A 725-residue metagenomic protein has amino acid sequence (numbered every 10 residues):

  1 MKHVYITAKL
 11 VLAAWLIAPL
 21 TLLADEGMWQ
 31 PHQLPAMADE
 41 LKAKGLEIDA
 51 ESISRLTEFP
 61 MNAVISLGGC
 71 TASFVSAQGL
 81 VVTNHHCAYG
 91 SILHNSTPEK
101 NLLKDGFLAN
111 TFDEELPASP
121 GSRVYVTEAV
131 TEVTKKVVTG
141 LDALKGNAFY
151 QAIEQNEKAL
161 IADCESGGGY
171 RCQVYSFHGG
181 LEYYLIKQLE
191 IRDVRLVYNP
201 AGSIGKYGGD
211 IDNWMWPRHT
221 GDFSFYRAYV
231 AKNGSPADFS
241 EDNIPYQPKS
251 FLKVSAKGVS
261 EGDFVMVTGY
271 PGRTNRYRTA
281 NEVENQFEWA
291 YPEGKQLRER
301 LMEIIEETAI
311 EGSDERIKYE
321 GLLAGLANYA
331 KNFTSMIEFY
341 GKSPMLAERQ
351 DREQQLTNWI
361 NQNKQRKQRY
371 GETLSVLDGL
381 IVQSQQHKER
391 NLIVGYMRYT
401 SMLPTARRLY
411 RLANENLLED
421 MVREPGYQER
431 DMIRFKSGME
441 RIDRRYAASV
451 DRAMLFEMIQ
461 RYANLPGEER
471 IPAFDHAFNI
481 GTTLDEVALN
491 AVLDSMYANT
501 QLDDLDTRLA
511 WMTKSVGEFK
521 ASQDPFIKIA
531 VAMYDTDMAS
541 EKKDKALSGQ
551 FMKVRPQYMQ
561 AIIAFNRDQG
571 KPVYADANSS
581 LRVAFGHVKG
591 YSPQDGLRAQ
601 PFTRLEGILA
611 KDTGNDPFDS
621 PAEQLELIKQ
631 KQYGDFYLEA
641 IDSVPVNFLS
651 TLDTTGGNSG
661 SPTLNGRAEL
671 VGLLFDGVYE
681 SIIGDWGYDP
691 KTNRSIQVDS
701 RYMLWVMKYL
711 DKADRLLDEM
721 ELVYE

Functional and structural regions predicted by a protein language model:
M1-A8: Positively charged n-region of N-terminal signal peptides that target proteins for export
K9-P19: Bacterial N-terminal signal peptides
L20-E725: Terminal presequence/propeptide segments associated with secretion/organelle targeting and zymogen/polyprotein
